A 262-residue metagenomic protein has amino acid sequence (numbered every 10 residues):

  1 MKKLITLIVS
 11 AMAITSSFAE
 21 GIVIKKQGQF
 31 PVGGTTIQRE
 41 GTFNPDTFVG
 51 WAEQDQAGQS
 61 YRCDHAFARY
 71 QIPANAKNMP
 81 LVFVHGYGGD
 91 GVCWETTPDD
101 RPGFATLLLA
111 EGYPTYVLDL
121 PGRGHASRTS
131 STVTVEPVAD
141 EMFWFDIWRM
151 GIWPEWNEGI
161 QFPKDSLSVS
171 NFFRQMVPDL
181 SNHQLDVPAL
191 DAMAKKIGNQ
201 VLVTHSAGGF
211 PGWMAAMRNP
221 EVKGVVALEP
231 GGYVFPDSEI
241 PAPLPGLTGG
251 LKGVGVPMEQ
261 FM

Functional and structural regions predicted by a protein language model:
E20-A76: N-terminal cap/lid segment of alpha/beta-hydrolase-fold proteins
N78-G86: Short beta-strand element of the alpha/beta-hydrolase
H85-T97: Active-site glycine-rich loops that stabilize anionic/oxyanionic intermediates across multiple enzyme folds
R101-R128: Conserved alpha/beta-hydrolase
E155-N157, Q161-P163, L167-N171, D179-V201: Conserved acidic catalytic loop of the alpha/beta-hydrolase fold
V203-G212: Gly/Ala-rich beta-loop-alpha elbow adjacent to hydrolase catalytic centers
P220-D237: A conserved short beta-strand
G232-M262: The feature captures the conserved acid-bearing segment of alpha/beta-hydrolase catalytic domains
